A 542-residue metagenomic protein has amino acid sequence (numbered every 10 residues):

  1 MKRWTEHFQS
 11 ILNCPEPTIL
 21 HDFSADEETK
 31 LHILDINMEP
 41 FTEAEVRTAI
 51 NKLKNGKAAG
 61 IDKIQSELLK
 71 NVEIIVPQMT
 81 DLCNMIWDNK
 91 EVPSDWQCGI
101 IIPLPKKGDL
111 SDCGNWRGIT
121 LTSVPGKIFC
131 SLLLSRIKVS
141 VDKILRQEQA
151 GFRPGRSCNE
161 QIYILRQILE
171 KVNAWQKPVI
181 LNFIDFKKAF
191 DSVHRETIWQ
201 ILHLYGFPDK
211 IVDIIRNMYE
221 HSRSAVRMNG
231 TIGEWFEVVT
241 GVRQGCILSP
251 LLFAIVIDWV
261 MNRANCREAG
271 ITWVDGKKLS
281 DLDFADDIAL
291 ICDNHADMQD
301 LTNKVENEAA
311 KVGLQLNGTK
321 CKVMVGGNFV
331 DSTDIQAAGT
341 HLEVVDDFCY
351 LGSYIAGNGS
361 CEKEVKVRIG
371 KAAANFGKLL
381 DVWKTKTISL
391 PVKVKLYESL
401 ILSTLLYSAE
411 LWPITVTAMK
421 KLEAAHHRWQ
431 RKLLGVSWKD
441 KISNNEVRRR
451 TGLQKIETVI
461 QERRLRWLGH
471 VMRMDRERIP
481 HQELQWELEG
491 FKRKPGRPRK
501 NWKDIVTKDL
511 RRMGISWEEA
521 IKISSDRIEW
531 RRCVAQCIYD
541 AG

Functional and structural regions predicted by a protein language model:
M1-E6, S10-E27, I36-E39, A44 (+3 more regions): Short linear motifs embedded in intrinsically disordered, charge-biased segments
M1-N115, T120, I128, L145 (+7 more regions): Surface-exposed loop/turn segments and immediately adjacent short secondary-structure elements within folded domains
W4, T42, I61, Q65 (+16 more regions): Hydrophobic (often cysteine-bearing) scaffold residues that line and stabilize catalytic clefts of nucleotide/cofactor
F8, G60, I101, R117 (+7 more regions): Conserved hydrophobic/aromatic pocket- or pore-lining residues that grip, position, or stack substrates in active sites
T48-N51, P103, G108-L110, Y163-I180 (+2 more regions): A short acidic-Thr-Gly-centered motif at the start of a beta-strand
G56-I64, D112-L121, N159-H203: Conserved catalytic palm subdomain of right-hand nucleotidyl-transferase polymerases, strongest for RNA-directed enzymes
C98-D112, V139-V141, S224-F236, A373-L379: Active-site-adjacent bridging/hinge elements
G114-L145, Y163, V239-R267, L402: Conserved pre-motif C helix in the palm subdomain of viral-like polymerases
